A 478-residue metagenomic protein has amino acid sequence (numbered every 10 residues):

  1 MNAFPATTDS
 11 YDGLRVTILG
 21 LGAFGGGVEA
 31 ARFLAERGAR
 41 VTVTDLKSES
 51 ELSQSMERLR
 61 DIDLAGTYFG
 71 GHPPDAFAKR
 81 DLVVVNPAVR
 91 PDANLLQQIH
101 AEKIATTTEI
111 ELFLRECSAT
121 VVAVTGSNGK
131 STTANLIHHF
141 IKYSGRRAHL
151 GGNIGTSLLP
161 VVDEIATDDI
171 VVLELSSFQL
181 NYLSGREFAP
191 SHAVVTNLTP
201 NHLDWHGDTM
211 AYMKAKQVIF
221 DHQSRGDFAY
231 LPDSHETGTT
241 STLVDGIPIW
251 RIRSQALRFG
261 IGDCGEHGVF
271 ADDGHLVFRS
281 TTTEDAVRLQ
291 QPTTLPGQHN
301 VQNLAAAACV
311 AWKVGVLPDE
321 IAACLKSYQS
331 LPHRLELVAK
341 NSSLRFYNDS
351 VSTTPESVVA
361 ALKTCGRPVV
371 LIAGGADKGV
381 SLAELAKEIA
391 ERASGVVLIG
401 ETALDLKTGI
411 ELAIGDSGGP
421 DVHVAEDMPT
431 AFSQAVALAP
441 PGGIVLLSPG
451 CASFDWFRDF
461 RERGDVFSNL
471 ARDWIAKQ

Functional and structural regions predicted by a protein language model:
M1-T108, L112, P296, W474-K477: N-terminal leader/targeting and accessory segments in enzymes
A3-R15, A30-R37, A286-S394, T408: Nucleotide phosphate-binding/pyrophosphate-handling subdomain across enzymes that bind or process nucleotide phosphates
G22, K47-E49, I154, S234-H235 (+2 more regions): Residues in the short beta-alpha loop(s) of Rossmann-like NAD(P)-binding domains
L34, V83, V124, N153 (+12 more regions): Residue-level signal for inorganic ion chemistry
A39-K47, A229-D233, I372-A373, R392-T402: Short internal beta-strands
T42-D45, Y68-G71, T107-L112, G246-A271 (+4 more regions): Beta-strand->loop->alpha-helix junctions that form or flank phosphate-binding loops in nucleotide-handling enzymes
Q54-A65, A383-G442, K477-Q478: C-terminal helical cap/extension that packs against the catalytic core of soluble nucleotide-cofactor enzymes
D75-A78, P87-D233, T237-L243, I247-I252 (+2 more regions): Phosphate-binding loop of NTP-binding sites
